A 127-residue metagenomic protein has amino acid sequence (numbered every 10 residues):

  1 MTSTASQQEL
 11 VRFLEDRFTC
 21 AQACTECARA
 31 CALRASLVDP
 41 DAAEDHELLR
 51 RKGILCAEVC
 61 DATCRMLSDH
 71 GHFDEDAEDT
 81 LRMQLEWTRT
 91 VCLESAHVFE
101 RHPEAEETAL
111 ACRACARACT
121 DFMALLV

Functional and structural regions predicted by a protein language model:
M1-V127: Amphipathic alpha-helical hairpins
